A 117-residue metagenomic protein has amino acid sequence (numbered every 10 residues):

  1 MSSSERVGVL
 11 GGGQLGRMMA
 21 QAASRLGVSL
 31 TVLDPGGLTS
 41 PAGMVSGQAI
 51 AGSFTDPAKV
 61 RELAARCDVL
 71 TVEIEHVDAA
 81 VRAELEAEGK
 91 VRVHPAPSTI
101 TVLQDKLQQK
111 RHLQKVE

Functional and structural regions predicted by a protein language model:
M1-R111: ATP-binding N-terminal substructure of ATP-dependent carboxylate-amine bond-forming enzymes
Q114-E117: Short, intrinsically disordered, charge-balanced linker/junction segments flanking boundaries in proteins
